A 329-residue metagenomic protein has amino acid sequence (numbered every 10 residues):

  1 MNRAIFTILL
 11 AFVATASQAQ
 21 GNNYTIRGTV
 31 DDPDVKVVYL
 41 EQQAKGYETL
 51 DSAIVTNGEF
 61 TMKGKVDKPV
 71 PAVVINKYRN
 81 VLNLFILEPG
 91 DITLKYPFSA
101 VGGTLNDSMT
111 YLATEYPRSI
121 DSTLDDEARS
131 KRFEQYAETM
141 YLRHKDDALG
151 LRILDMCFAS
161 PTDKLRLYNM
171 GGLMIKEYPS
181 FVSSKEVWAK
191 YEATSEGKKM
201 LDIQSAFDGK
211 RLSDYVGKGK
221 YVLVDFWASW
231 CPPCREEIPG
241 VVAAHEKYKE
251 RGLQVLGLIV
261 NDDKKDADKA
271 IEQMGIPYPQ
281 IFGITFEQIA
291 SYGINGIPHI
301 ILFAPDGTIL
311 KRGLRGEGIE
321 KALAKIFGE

Functional and structural regions predicted by a protein language model:
M1-G28: Bacterial Sec-dependent N-terminal signal peptides
Q20-M140: A non-transmembrane, solvent-exposed segment enriched in polar/low-complexity residues
Q43, N80, K95-F98, E127-G197: N-terminal targeting signals for export/organelle localization
I203-V222: A short beta-strand-turn-helix
L223-V224, V255: Hydrophobic beta-strand anchors of alpha/beta hydrolase catalytic cores
F226-A243: Conserved redox-active cysteine motifs that mediate thiol-disulfide chemistry, especially di-cysteine Cys-X(1-2)-Cys
R251-D266, I276-F286: Thiol-based oxidoreductase modules, predominantly thioredoxin-like and allied folds used for disulfide exchange
A270-I276, G283-G328: Thiol/disulfide oxidoreductase modules built on the thioredoxin-like
